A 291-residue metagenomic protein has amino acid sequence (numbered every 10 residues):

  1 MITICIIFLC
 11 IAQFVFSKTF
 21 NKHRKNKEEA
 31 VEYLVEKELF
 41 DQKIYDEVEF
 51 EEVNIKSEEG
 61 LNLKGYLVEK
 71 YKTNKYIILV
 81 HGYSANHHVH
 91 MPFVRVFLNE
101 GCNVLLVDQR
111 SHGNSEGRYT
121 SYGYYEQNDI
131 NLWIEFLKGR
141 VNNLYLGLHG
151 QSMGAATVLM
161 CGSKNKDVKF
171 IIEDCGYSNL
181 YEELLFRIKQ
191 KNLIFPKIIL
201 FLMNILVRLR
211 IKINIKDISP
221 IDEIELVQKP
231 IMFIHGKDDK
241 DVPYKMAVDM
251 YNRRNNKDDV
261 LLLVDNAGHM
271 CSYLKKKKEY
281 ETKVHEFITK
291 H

Functional and structural regions predicted by a protein language model:
I2-K56: An N-terminal hydrophobic leader/cap segment in hydrolases
Y83-V96, Q109: The serine-hydrolase catalytic nucleophile loop
F97-E116: Conserved alpha/beta-hydrolase
T120-V141: Alpha/beta-hydrolase active-site loop
M160-I213: Hydrolase active-site cap/lid region
L226-Q228, F233-H235, D239: Short beta-strand/loop motif that positions the catalytic acidic residue of the alpha/beta-hydrolase fold
K240-M246: Conserved alpha/beta-hydrolase "acid-adjacent" motif
A267-K277: Catalytic histidine-centered segment of alpha/beta-hydrolase-like enzymes
